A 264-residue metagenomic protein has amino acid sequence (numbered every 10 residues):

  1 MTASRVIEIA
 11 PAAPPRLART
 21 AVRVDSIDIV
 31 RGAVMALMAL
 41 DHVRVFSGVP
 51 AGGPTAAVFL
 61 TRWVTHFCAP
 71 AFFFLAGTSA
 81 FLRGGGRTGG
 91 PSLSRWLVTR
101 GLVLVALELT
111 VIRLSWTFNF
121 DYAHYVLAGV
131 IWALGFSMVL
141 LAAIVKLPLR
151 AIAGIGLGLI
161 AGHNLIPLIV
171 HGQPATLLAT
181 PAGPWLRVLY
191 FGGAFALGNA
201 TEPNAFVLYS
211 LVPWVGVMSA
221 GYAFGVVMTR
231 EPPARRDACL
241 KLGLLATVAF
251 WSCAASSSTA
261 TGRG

Functional and structural regions predicted by a protein language model:
M1-G264: Alpha-helical transmembrane segments and their immediate juxtamembrane cytosolic regions
